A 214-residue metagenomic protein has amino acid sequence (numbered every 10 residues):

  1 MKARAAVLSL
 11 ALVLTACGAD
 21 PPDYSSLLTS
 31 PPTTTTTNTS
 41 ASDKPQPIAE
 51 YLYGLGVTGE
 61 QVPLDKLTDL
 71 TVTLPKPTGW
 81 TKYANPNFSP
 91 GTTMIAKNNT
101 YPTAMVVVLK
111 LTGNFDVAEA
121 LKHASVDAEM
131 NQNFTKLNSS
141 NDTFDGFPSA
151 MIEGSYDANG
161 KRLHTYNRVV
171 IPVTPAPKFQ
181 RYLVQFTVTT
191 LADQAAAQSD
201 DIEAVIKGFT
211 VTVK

Functional and structural regions predicted by a protein language model:
M1-G91, K178, T189-K214: N-terminal targeting sequences that direct proteins away from the cytosol to non-cytosolic compartments
T58-T68, T93-K97, S140-T143, G154: Short acidic-hydrophobic surface loop/beta-edge motif
L67-D69, Y101-T103, F147-S149: Extracytoplasmic
T93-E119, Y166: A short acidic-to-branched-hydrophobic micro-motif
L111-G113, Y156-N159, T190-Q194: Solvent-exposed loop/turn segments at secondary-structure junctions within structured extracellular/periplasmic domains
E119, H123, D201-A204: Extracytoplasmic/secreted proteins, especially bacterial periplasmic and envelope-associated proteins
S125-P177: Signature of long, low-cysteine stretches enriched in small and polar/charged residues
P177-V184: Short hydrophobic/glycine-rich mini-motifs in sensory/regulatory modules that couple input to downstream signaling
